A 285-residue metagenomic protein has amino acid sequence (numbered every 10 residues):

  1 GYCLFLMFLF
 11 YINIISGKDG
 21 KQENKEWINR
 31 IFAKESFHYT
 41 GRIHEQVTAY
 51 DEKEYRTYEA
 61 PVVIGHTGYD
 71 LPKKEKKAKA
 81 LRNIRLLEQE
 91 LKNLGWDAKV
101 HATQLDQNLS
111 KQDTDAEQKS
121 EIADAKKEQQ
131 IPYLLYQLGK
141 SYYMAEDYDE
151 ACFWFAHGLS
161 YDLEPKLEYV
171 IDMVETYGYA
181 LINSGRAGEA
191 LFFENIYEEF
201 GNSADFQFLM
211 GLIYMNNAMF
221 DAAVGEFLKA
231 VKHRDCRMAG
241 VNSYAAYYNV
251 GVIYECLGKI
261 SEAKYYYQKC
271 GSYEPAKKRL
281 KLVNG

Functional and structural regions predicted by a protein language model:
G1-T103, N108-D113, E121-E146, E150-F153 (+1 more regions): Catalytic-site signature of metal-activated, phosphate-bearing donor transferases, centered on the GT-A/GT-A-like
Y133, E168-D172, D205, A245 (+1 more regions): Start-of-helix register in tetratricopeptide repeats
